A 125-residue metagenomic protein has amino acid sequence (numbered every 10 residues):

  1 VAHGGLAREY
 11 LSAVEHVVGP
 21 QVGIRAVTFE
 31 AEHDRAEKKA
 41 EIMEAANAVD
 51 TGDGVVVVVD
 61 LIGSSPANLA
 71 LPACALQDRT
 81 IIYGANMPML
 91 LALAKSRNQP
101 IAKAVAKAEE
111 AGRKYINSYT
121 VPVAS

Functional and structural regions predicted by a protein language model:
V1-S125: N-terminal loops that bind phosphate or other acidic moieties and the adjacent beta-alpha structural core
